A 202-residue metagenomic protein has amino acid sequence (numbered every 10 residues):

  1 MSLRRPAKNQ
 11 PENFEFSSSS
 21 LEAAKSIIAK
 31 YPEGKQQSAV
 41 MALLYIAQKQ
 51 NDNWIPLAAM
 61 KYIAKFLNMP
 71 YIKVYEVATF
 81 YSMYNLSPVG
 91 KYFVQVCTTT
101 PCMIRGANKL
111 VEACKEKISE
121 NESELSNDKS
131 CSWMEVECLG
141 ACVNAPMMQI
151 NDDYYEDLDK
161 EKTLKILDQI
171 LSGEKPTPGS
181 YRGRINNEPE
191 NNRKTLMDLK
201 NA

Functional and structural regions predicted by a protein language model:
M1-A202: Signature of N-terminal electron-transfer/Fe-S-associated modules in redox systems
